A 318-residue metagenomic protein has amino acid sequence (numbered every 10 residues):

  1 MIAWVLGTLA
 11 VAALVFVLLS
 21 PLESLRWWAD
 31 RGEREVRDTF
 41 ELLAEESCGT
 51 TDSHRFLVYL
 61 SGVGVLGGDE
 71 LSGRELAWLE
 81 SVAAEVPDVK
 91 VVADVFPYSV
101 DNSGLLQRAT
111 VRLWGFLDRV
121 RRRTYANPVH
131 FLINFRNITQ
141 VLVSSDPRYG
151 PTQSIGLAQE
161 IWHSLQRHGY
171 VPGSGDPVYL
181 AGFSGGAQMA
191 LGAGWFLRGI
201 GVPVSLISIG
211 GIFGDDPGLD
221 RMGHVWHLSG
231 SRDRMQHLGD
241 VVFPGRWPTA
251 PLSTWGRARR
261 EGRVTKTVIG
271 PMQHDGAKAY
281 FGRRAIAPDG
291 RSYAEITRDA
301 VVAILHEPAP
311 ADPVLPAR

Functional and structural regions predicted by a protein language model:
M1-E41: N-terminal membrane-anchoring alpha-helices
L25-D38, V58-G175, G282-A287, R291: Active-site catalytic motif of lipid deacylating hydrolases and related acyltransferases
A181-G186, A190: Gly/Ala-rich beta-loop-alpha elbow adjacent to hydrolase catalytic centers
L191-R198: Short glycine-enriched nucleophile-adjacent loop and the immediately C-terminal alpha-helix near the catalytic center
I207-G214, G230-R234: Active-site nucleophile loop of the alpha/beta-hydrolase fold
I212-G223: Glycine-rich, charge-decorated loop segments at or immediately adjacent to ligand/cofactor-binding or catalytic sites
R221-P316: Lipolytic serine-hydrolase domain surface
